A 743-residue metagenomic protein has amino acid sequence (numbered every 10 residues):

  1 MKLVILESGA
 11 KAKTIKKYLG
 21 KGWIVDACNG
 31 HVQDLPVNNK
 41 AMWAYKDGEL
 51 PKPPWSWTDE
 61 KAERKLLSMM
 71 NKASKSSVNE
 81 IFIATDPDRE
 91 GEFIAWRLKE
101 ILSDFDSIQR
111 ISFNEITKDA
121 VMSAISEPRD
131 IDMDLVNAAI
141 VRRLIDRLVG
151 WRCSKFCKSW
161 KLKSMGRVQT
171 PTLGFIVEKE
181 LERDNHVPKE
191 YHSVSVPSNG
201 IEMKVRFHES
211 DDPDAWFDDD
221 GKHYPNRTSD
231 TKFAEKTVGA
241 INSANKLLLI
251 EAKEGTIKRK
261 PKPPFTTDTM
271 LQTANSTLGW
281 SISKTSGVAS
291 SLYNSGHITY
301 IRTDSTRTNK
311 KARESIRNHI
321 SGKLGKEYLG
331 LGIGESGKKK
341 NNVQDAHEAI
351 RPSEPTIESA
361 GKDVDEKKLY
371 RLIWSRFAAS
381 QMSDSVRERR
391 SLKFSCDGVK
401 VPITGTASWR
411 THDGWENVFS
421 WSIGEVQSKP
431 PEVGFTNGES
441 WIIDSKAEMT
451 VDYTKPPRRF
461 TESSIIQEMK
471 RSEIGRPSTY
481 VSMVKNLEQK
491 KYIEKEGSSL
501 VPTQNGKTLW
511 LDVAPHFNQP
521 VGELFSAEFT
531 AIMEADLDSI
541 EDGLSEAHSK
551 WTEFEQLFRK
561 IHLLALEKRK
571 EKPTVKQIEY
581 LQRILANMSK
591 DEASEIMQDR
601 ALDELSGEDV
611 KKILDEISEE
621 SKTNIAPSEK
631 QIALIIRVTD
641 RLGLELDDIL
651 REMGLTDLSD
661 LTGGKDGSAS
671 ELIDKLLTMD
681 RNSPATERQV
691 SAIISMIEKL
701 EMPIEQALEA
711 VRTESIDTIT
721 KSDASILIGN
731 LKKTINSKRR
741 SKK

Functional and structural regions predicted by a protein language model:
M1-R143, R147-V149, T228, K232-E235 (+1 more regions): Intrinsically disordered, low-complexity regulatory segments
K2, T14, W23, A234 (+3 more regions): Basic, low-complexity terminal or inter-domain segments flanking catalytic cores
K13-N39, T170-W216, S380-S428, E553: Structured, non-catalytic alpha/beta "coupling" segments that mediate domain-domain communication and provide generic
S76, I116-S198, G255: C-terminal or mid-to-C-terminal helical accessory/interaction module adjacent to the motor/catalytic core
S77-F82, K204-S229: OB-fold/S1-family RNA-binding modules
D218-P263, T436-N437: Metal- or metallocofactor-binding catalytic centers and their adjacent structured scaffolds across diverse enzyme
A252, K260-A274, T299-T303, P456-E468: Short acidic, hydrophobic short linear motifs in intrinsically disordered regions
